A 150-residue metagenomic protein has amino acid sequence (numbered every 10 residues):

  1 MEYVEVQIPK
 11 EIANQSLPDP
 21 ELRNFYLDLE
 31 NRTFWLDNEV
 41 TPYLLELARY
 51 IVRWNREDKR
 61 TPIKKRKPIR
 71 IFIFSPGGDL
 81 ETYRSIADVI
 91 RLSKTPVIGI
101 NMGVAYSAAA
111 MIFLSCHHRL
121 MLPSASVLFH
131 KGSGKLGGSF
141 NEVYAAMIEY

Functional and structural regions predicted by a protein language model:
M1-Y150: Terminal-region recognition feature
